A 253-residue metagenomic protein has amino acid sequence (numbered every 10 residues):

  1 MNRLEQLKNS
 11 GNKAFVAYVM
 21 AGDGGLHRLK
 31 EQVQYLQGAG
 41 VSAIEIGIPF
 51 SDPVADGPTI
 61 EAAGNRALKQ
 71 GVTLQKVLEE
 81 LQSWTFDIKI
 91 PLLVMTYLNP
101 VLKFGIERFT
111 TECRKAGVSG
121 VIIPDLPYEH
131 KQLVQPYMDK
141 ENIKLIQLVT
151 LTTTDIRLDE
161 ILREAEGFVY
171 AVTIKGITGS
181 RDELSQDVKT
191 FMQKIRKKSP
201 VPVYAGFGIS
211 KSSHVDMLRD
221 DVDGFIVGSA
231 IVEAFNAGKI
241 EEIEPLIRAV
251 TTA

Functional and structural regions predicted by a protein language model:
M1-V19, L81-Q82, F86: N-terminal amphipathic alpha-helix/helix-capping segment at the start of soluble metabolic enzymes
F15-V19, I44-I46, L92-T96, V121-I123 (+4 more regions): Hydrophobic faces of well-ordered beta-strands that scaffold small-molecule active sites in alpha/beta enzyme cores
L26-L36, T153-E164, A205, I209-F225: Catalytic cores of alpha/beta
A43-D52, A116-I122, L126-H130, A171-G179 (+2 more regions): Glycine-rich phosphate-binding active-site loops on the catalytic face of alpha/beta enzymes
I44, I48-F50, E61-L126: Active-site beta->alpha loop and helix N-cap motifs at the rims of alpha/beta catalytic domains
D56-G64, A230-A253: C-terminal helical cap(s) of enzyme catalytic domains, especially alpha/beta-barrels
I60-A62, Q70, L148, L158-K197: Glycine/Thr-rich beta-alpha phosphate-binding loop at enzyme active sites
K69-G71, G117-H130, K144-T153, L158-D159 (+1 more regions): Catalytic beta/alpha-barrel core
